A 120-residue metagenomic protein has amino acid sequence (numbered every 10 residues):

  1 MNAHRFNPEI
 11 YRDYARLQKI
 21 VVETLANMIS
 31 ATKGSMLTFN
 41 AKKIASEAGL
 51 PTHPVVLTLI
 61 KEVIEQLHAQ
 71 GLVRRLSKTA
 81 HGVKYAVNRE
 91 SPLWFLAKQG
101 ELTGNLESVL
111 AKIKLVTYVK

Functional and structural regions predicted by a protein language model:
M1-R5, L93-K120: Long, low-complexity, charge-rich intrinsically disordered regions
N2-M36: Short alpha-helical segments that sit at the start of domains
K33-S46, Y85, R89: Short, contiguous, helix-prone interaction/anchoring segments in small proteins
A41, L57-E65, G82: Short, hydrophobic-biased segments on the C-terminal half of alpha helices that form "recognition helices"
K43-L57: Short helix-coil junctions and helix-kink-helix linkers
Q66-K78: A short, conserved structural fragment
K78-G100: Short, cationic-aromatic polyanion-contact patches
